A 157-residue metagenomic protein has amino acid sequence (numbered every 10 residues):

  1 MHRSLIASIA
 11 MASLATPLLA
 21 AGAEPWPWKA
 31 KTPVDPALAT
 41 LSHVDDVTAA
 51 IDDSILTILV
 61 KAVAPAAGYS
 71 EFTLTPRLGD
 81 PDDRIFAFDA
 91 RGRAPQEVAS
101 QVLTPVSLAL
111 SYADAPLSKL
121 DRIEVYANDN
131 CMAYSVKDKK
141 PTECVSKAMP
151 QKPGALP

Functional and structural regions predicted by a protein language model:
M1-I9: Bacterial N-terminal signal peptides that target proteins for export
S8-P17: Bacterial N-terminal signal peptides
A21-P157: Exposed, flexible binding/inhibitory loops of compact, secreted disulfide-stabilized domains
